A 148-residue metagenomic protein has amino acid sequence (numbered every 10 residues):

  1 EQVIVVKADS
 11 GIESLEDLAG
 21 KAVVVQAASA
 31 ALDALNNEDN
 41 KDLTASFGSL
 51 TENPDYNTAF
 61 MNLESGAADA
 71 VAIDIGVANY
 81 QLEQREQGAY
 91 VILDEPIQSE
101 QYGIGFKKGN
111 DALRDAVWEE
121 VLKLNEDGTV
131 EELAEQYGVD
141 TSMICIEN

Functional and structural regions predicted by a protein language model:
E1-V6, I75, N79, E83-L122 (+1 more regions): Periplasmic-binding protein-like
V6-V23: Flexible hinge/capping segments at coil-to-helix
E16-A19, T51, D55-A72, G76 (+1 more regions): Short helices/loops that flank or line small-molecule/ion binding pockets
A22, A67, G128: Conserved functional loop/turn residues at catalytic and ligand-binding sites
V25-S29, N53-N57, A72, K107-D115 (+1 more regions): Soluble non-cytosolic domains of exported or imported proteins
A31-A34, V121-Y137: Periplasmic-binding protein-like
A31-E52, L82-Q87: Ligand-binding cleft/hinge of the Venus flytrap
